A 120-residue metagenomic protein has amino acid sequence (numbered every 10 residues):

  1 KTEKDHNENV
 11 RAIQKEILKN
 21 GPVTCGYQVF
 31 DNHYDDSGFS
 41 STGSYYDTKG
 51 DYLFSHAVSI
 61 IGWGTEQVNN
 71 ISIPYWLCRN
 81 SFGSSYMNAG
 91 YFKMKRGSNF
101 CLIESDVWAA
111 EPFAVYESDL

Functional and structural regions predicted by a protein language model:
K1-L77, S84-L120: Predominantly the structural core of cysteine protease catalytic domains
